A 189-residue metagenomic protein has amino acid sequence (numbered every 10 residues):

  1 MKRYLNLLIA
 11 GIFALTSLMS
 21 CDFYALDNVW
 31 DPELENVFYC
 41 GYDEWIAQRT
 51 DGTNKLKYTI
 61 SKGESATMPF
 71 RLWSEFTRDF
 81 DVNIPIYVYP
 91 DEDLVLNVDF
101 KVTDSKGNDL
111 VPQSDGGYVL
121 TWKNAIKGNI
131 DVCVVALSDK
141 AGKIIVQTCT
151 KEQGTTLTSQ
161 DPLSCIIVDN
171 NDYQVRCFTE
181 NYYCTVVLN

Functional and structural regions predicted by a protein language model:
M1-C21: Sec-dependent bacterial lipoprotein signal peptides
C21-N97, G142, T155-L163, N170-N181 (+1 more regions): Acidic/polar, low-complexity intrinsically disordered N-terminal segments immediately downstream of a Sec signal
L56-Y58, G117-K123, C133: Beta-strand-rich interaction surfaces with strong enrichment in secreted/lumenal proteins
L94-S114: A surface/secretory-pathway sequence property marking extracellular, secreted, or lumenal proteins enriched
G107-Q113, V119-G128: Short proline/glycine- and polar residue-rich coil/turn motifs
K123-I126, I130-D139: Short, hydrophobic beta-strand segments
S138-Q147: Short glycine/proline/serine/threonine-rich loop/turn segments at secondary-structure transition edges
C149-K151: Hydrophobic topology marker
